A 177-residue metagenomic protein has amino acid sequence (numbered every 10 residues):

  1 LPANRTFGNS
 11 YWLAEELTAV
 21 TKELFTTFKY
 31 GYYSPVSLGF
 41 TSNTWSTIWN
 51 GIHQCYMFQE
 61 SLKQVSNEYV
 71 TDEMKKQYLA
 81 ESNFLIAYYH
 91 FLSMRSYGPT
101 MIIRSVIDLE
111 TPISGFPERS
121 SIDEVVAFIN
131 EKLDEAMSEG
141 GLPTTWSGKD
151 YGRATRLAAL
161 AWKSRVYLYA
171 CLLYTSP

Functional and structural regions predicted by a protein language model:
L1-A14, M57, D123: Acidic, glycine-rich segments characteristic of secretory precursors and extracytoplasmic regions
W12, L17-A19, E23: Primarily recognizes Gram-negative and organellar outer-membrane beta-barrels
T21-Y97, I113-A127, K132-Y151: Conserved, well-structured interaction surfaces
M94-V106: Short, well-structured active-site flanking segments
L109-E110: Flexible, solvent-exposed coil segments and beta strand-coil junctions, predominantly the extracellular/periplasmic
G152-W162: Amphipathic alpha-helical protein-interaction segments enriched in hydrophobic
Y174-P177: Conserved small/polar residues in nucleotide/adenosyl-binding loops
